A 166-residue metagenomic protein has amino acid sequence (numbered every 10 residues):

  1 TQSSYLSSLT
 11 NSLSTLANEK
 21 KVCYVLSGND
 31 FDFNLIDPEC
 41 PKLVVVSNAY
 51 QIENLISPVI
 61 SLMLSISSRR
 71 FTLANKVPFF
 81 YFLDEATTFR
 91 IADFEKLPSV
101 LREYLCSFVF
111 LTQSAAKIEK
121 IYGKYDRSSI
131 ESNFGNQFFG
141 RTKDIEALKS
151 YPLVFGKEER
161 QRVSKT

Functional and structural regions predicted by a protein language model:
T1-C106: P-loop NTPase motor domains
N34-L35, K96-S99, E119-T166: P-loop NTPase motor core of the ASCE superfamily
E39-P41, F110-T112, I130-S132: Short acidic (Asp/Glu) and glycine-rich catalytic loops that position anionic groups and cofactors
L43-V44, V109, Q137-F138: Hydrophobic/aromatic beta-strand patches that form the interior of the parallel beta-sheet core in alpha/beta enzyme
A49, L111-A115, R141-D144: A short beta-strand-to-loop transition that corresponds to the Sensor-1 phosphate-sensing loop of AAA+ P-loop ATPases
A74-F79, F110-Q113, R162-T166: A generic structural motif
L101-I121: Sensor-1/coupling segment of RecA-like P-loop NTPase cores
